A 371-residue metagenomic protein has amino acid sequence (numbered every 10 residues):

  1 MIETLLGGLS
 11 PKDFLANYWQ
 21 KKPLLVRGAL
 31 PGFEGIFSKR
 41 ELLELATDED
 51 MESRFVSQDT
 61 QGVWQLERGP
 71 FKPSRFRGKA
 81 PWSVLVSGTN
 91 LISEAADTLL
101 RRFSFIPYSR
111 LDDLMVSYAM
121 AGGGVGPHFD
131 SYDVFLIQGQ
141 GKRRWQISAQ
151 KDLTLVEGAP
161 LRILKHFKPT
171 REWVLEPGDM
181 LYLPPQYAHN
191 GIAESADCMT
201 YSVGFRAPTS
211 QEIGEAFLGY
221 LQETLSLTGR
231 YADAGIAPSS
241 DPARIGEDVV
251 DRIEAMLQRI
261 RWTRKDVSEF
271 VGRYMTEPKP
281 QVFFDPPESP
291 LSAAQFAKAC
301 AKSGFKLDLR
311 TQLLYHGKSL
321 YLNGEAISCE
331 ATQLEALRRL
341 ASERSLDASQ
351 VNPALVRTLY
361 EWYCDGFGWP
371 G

Functional and structural regions predicted by a protein language model:
M1-N17, L30-D179, Y187-Y231, G235: Active-site region of the double-stranded beta-helix
M1-P23, G317-T332, W369-G371: Fe(II)/2-oxoglutarate
L218-A294: C-terminal amphipathic alpha-helical segment
W262-R339, Y360, G371: Acidic, low-complexity/disordered tracts enriched in E/D and polar residues
T332-P353: Short acidic, hydrophobic short linear motifs in intrinsically disordered regions
Q350-C364: Short amphipathic alpha-helical interaction segments
